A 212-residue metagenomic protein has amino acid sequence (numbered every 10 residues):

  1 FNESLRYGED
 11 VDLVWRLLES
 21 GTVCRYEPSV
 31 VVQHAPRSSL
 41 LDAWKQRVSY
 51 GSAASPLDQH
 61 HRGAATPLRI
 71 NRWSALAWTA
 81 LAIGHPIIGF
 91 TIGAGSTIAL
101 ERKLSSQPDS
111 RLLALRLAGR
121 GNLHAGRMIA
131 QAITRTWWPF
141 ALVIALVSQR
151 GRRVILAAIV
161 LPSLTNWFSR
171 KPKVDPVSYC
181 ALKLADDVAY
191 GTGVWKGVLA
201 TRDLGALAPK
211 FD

Functional and structural regions predicted by a protein language model:
F1-E3, A43: A generic structural signal for short
E3-V31: A short, conserved alpha-helix in the catalytic core of glycosyltransferases
Y26-G93, L100-D186, T192-K196, R202 (+1 more regions): Active-site-adjacent helix/loop segment of glycosyltransferases that harbors family-specific signature motifs
